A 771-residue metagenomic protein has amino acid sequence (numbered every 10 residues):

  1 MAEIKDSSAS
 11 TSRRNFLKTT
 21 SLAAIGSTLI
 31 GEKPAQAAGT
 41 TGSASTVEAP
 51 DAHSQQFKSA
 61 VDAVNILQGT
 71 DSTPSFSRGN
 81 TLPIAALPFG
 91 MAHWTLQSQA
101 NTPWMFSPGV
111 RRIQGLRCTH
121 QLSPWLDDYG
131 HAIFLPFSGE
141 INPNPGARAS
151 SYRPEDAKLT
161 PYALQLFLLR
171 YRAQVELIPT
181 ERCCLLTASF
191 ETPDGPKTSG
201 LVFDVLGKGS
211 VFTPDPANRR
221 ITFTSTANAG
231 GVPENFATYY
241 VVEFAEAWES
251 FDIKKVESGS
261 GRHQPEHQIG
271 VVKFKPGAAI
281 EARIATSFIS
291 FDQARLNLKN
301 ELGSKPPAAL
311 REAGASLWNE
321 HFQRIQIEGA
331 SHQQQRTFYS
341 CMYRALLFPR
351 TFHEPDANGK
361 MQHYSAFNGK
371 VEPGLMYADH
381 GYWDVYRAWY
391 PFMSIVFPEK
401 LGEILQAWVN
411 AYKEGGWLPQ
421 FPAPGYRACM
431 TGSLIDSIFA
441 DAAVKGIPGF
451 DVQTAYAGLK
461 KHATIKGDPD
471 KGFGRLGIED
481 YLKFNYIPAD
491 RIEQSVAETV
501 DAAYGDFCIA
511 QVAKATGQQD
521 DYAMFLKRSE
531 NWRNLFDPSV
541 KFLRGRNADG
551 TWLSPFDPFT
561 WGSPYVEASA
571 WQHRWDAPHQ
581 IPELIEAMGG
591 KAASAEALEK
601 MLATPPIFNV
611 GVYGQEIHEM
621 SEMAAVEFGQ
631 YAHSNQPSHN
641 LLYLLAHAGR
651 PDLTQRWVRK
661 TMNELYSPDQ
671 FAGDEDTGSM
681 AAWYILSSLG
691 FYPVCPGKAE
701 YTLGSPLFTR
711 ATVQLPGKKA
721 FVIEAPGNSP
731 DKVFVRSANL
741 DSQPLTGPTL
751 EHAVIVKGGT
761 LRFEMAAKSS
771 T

Functional and structural regions predicted by a protein language model:
M1-T11, N15, T19-G26, Q36-G39: N-terminal secretory signal peptides
A9-S10, I30-A60: C-terminal segment of N-terminal export signals and the immediately downstream linker at the start of the mature
V47-Y390, S394-S437, A443-V500, Q511-N534 (+9 more regions): Accessory carbohydrate-recognition regions in carbohydrate-active enzymes
